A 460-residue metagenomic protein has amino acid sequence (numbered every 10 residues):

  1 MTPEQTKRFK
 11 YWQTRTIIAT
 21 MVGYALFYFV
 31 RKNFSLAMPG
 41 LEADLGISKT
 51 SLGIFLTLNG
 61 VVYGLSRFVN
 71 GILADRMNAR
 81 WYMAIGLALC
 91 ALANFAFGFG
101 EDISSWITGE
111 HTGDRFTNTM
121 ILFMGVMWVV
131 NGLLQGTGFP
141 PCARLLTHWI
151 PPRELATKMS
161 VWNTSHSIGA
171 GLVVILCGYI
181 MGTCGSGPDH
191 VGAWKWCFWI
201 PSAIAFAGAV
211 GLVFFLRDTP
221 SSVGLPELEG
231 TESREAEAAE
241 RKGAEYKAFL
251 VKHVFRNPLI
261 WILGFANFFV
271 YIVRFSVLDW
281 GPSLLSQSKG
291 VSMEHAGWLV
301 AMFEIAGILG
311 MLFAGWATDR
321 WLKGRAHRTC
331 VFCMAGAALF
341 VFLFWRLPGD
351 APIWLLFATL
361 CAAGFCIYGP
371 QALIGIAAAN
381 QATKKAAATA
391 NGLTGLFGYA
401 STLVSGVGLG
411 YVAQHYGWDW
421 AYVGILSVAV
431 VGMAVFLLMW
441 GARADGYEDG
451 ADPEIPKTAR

Functional and structural regions predicted by a protein language model:
T2-K10, S222-I262, I455-R460: Juxtamembrane intracellular "pre-TM" segments in multi-pass secondary transporters
K32, G60-F68, G136, A170-G171 (+2 more regions): Residue-level signature of mid-helix packing/kink "hotspots" within the transmembrane helices of 12-pass Major
F34-M38, N257-L312, Q371, S405-G406: Extracytoplasmic gate region of multi-pass secondary transporters
R76-L87, R320-M334: Cytoplasmic membrane-interface "Motif A"-like loop-to-helix N-cap segments of 12-TM Major Facilitator Superfamily
A88-T117, A335-G349: C-terminal ends and interior cores of transmembrane alpha-helices in multi-pass membrane transporters/permeases
M127-H166: Cytoplasmic helix-loop-helix junction between adjacent transmembrane helices in 12-TM secondary transporters
A156-M181, G307, G395-S405: Glycine-rich segments within core transmembrane alpha-helices of 12-TM secondary carriers
W162-P220: Helix-loop-helix hairpin linking two adjacent transmembrane segments in secondary transporters
